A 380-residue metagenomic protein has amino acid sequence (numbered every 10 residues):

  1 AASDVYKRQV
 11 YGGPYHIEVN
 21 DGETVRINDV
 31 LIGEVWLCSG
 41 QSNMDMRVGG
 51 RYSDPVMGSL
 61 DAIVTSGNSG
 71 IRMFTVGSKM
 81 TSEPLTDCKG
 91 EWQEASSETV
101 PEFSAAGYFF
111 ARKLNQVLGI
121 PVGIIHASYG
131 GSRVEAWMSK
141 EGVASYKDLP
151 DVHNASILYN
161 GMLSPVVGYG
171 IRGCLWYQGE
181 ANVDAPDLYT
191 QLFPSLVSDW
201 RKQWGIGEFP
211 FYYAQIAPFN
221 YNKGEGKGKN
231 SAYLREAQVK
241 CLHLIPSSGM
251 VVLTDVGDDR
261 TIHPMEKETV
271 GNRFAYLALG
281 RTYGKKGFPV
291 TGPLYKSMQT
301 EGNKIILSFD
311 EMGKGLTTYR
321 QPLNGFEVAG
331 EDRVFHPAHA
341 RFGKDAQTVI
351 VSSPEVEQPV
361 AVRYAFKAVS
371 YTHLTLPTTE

Functional and structural regions predicted by a protein language model:
A2-Q9, T372-T379: Conserved small/polar residues in nucleotide/adenosyl-binding loops
S3-G170, L188, F211, S231: Metal/cofactor- and membrane transport-associated sequence elements
Q41, I125-G130, W137, W176-E180 (+2 more regions): Active-site-proximal beta-strand/loop segments in catalytic clefts of secreted hydrolases
A95-P101, E180-D187, K223-E225, R260-P264: Second-shell loop/turn segments in exported
I125, I216-V256: Substrate-gating cap/lid alpha-helix
V166-G170, N182-P210: Active-site neighborhood of glycoside hydrolase catalytic domains
R281-Y319: Surface beta-strand/loop "capping" patches
G313-L374: C-terminal beta-sandwich/jelly-roll accessory domains of carbohydrate-active enzymes
